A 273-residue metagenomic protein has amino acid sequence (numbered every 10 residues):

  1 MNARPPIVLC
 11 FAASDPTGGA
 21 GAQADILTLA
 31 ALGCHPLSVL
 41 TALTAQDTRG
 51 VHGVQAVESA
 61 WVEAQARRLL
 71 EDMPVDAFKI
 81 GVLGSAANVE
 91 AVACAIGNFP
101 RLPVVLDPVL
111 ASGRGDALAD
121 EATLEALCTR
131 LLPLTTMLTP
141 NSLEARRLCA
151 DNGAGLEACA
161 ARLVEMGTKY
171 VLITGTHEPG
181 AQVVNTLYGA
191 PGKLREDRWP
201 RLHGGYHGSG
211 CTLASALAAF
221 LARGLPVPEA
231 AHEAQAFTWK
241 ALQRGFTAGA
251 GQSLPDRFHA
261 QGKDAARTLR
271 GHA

Functional and structural regions predicted by a protein language model:
N2-C10, I26-G113, A260-K263: Conserved N-terminal subdomain of the carbohydrate kinase-like
P5, A56, P228-A273: Charged C-terminal helix
F11-T17, L194-H207: Short pre-catalytic strand/loop immediately N-terminal to key active-site residues, enriched for Gly-Thr
T28, R146-R147, G204-V227: Short, small-residue alpha-helix embedded
G33-L37, K193-R195, F220-A234: Phosphate-handling active-site elements
W61, A87-R101, C128, K169 (+3 more regions): Nucleotide and nucleotide-moiety/phosphate-recognizing core
E121-L194: Conserved phosphate/ATP/ADP-binding segment of small-molecule kinases
